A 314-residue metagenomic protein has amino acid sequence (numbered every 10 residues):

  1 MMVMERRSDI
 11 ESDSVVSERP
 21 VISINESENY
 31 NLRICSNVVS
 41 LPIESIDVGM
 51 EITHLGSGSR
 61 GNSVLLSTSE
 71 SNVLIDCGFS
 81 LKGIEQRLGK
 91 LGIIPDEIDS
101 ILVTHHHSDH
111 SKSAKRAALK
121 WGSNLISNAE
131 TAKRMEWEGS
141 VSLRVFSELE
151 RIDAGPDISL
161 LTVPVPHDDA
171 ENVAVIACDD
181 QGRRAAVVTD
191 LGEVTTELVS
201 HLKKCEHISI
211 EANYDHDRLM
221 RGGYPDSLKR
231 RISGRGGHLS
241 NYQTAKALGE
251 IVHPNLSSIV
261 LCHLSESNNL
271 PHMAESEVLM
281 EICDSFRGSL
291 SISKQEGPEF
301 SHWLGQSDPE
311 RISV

Functional and structural regions predicted by a protein language model:
V3-D9, D13, E18-I22, E26-Y30 (+2 more regions): C-terminal regulatory/interaction regions
E18, N29-L91, V173-D190, H207: Conserved beta-strand hairpin/beta-sheet module of binuclear metal-dependent hydrolase folds, prominently
I34, N128-G182: Metallo-beta-lactamase
T53-S63, H106-A114, A132, E136 (+1 more regions): Structured catalytic core of nucleotide-sugar glycosyltransferases
G56-S57, C77-F79, H106, V165-D168 (+3 more regions): Active-site metal-binding loops of divalent metal-dependent hydrolases
I75-G78, D99-H106, I126-A129, A186-T189 (+3 more regions): Active-site neighborhood of phospho(di)ester-bond hydrolases with catalytic His/Asp-centered motifs
L81-S127: Active-site metal-binding motif and surrounding structural segment of the metallo-beta-lactamase
T196-K294: Cap/insert and terminal regions of metallo-dependent hydrolase folds
